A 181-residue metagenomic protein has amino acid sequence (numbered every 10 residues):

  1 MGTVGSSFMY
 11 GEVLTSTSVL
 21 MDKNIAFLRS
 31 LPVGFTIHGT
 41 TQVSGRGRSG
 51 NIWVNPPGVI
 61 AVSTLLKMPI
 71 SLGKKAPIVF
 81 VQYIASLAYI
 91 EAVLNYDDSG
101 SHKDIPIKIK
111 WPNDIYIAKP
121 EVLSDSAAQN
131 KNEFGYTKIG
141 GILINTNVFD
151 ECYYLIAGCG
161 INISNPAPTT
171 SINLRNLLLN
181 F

Functional and structural regions predicted by a protein language model:
M1-N95, V122-E133: N-terminal lobe of the biotin/lipoate ligase/transferase fold
S7, R46, G100-H102, K108-I109: Preference for short coil/turn "hinge" residues that link or interrupt alpha-helices
E12, I109-W111: Short loop/edge segments at beta-strand edges and connector loops that shape dinucleotide/nucleotide cofactor-binding
P69-I107, I117-F181: Long, positively charged amphipathic alpha-helical accessory segments at protein N-termini or as interdomain linkers
